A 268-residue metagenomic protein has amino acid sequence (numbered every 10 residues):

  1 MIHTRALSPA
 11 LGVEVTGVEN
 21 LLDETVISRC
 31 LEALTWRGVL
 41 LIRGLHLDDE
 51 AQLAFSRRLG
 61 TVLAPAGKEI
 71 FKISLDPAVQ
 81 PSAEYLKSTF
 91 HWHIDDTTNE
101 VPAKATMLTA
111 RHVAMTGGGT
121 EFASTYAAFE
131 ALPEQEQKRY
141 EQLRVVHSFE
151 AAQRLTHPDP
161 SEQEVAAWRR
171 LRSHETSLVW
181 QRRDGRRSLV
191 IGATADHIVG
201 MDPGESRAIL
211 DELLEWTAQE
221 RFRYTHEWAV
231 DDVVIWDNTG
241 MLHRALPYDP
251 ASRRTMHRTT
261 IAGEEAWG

Functional and structural regions predicted by a protein language model:
I2-V233, N238-G268: Non-heme Fe(II) oxygenase catalytic core, chiefly the N-lobe of the double-stranded beta-helix
